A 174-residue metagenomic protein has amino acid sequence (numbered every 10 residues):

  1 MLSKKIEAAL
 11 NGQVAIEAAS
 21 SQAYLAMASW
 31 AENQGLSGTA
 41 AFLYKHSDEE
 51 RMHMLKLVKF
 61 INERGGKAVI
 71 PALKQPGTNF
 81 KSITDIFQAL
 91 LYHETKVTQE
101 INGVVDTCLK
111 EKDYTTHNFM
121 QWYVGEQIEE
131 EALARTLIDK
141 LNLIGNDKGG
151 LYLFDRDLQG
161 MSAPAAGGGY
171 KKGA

Functional and structural regions predicted by a protein language model:
M1-A174: Iron-associated oxidoreductase/ferritin-like identity signal
